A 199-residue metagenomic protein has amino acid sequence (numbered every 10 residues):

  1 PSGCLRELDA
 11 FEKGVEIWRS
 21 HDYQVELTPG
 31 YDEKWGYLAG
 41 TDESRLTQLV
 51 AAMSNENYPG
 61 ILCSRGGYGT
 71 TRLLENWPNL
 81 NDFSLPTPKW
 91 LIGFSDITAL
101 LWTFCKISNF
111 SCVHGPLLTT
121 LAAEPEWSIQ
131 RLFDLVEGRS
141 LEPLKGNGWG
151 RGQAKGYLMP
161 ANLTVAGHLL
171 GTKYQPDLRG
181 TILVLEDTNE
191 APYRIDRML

Functional and structural regions predicted by a protein language model:
P1-N57: ATP/NTP phosphate-donor binding region
E7, G69-R72, I97-L101, R194: Short glycine/serine/threonine-rich phosphate/pyrophosphate-binding segments that cradle anionic phosphate groups
L62, I92, I182-V184: Structural motif
L62-N76, F94: N-terminal glycine-rich "phosphate-gripper" loop used for MgATP/nucleotide binding and carboxylate activation
W77-T103, I107, S111-L118: Short, acidic/small-residue loops that bind anionic groups at enzyme active sites
N109-Y174, L178: Conserved anion/nucleotide-ligand pocket segment
D177-L199: Internal helical hairpin/lid segments
